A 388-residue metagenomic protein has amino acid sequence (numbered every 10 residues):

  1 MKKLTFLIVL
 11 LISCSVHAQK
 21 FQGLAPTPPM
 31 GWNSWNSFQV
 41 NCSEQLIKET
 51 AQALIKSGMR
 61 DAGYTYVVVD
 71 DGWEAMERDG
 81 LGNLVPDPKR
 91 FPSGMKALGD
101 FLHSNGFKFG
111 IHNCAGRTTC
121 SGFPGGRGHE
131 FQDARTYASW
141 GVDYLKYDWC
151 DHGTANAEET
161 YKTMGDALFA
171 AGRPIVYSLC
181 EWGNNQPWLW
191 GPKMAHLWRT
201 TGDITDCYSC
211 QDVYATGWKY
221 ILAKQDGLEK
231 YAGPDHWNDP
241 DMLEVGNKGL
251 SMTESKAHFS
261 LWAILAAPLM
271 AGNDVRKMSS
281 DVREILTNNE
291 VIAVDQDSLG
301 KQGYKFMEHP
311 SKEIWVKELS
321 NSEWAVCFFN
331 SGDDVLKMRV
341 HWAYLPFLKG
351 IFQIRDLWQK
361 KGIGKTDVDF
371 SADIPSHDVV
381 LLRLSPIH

Functional and structural regions predicted by a protein language model:
M1-K20: Bacterial Sec-dependent N-terminal signal peptides
P28-S34, G63-D70, K108-N113, D143-D148 (+7 more regions): Structural recognition of the beta-strand scaffold that forms the well-ordered cores of secreted hydrolase catalytic
L54-T154: Aromatic-lined carbohydrate-binding/catalytic grooves of carbohydrate-active enzymes
F107-F123, F169-Q186: Aromatic-lined carbohydrate-recognition surfaces of secreted/lumenal glycan-active proteins
H129, V176-D274: Glycan-recognition surfaces
A257-F306: Catalytic cores of secreted or luminal carbohydrate-active enzymes
W262-L265, M270-G272, E308-F347, H377: Carbohydrate-binding surface patches
K365-H388: C-terminal beta-strand-rich structural cap/linker in extracellular carbohydrate-active enzymes
